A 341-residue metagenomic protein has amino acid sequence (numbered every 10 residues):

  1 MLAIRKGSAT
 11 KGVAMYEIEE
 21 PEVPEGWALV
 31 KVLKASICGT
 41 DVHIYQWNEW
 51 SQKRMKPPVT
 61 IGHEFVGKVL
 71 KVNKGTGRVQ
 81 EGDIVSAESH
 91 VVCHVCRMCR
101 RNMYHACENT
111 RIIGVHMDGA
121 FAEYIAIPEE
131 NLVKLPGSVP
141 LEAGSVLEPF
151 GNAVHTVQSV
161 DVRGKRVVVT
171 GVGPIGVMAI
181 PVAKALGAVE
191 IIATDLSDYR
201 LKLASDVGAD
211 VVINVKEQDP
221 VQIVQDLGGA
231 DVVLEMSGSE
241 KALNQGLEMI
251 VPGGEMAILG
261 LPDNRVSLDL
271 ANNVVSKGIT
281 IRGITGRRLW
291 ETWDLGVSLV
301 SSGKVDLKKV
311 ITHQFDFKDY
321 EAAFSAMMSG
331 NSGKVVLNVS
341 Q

Functional and structural regions predicted by a protein language model:
M1, E240, N244-E248, W290-Q341: C-terminal hydrophobic helical "lid"/dimerization subdomain of Rossmann-like NAD(P)H-dependent oxidoreductases
A3-E22, G39-K71, S86, A106-H116: N-terminal glycine-rich cofactor-binding segment
P21-A35, W50-R97, P136-S138: Glycine-rich beta-strand-centered segment in the early N-terminal region that forms part of a ligand/cofactor-binding
C93-T170: NAD(P)H dinucleotide-binding glycine-rich loop of Rossmann-like/cofactor-binding domains, especially the beta1-alpha1
V139-E217, Q222: Mid-domain Rossmann-like dinucleotide-binding core that forms the NAD(H)/NADP(H) cofactor-binding site
V160-R163, K202-T280, E321: Glycine-rich cofactor phosphate-binding loops and adjacent beta1-alpha1 units of small-molecule cofactor enzyme domains
E255, D269-K309: Rossmann-fold dehydrogenase core element
